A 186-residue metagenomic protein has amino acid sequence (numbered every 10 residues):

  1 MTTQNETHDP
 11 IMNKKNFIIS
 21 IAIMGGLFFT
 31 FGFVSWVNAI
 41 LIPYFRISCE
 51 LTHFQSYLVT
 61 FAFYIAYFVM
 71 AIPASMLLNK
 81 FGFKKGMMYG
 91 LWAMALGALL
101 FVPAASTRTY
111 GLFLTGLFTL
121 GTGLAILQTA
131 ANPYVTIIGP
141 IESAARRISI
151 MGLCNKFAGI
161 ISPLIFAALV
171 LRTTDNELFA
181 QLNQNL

Functional and structural regions predicted by a protein language model:
I19-C49, A131-N132, S162, F166: Extracytoplasmic
G32, F63-I65, K156-F157: Short hydrophobic/small-residue motifs within alpha-helical transmembrane segments of multi-pass transporter-like
L58-M76: Central cavity-lining transmembrane alpha-helices of secondary-active solute carriers, predominantly the Major
M70-K85, V170: Helix-to-loop junctions at the C-terminal end of transmembrane segments in multipass secondary transporters
W92-R108: C-terminal ends and interior cores of transmembrane alpha-helices in multi-pass membrane transporters/permeases
Y110-L127: Hydrophobic core of transmembrane alpha-helices in multi-pass small-molecule transporters, especially MFS/SLC-type
L124, S143-T174: Glycine-rich segments within core transmembrane alpha-helices of 12-TM secondary carriers
I126-P140: Intracellular juxtamembrane helix-capping segments at the cytosolic ends of symmetry-related transmembrane helices
